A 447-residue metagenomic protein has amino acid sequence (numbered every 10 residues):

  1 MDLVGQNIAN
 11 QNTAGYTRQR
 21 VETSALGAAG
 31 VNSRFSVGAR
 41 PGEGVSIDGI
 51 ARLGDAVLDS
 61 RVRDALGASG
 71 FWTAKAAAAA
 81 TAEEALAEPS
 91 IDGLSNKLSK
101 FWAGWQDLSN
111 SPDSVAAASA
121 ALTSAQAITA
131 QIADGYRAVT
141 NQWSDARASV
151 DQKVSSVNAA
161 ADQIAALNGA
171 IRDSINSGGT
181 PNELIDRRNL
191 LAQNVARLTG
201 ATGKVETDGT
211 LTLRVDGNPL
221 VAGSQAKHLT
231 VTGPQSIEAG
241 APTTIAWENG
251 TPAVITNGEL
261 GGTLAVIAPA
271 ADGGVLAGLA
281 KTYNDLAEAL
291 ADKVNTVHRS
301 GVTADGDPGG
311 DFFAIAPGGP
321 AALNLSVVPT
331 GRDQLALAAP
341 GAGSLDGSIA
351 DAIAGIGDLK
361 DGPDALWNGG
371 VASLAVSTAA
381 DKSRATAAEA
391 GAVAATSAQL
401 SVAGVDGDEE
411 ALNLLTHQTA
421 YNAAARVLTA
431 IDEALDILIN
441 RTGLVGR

Functional and structural regions predicted by a protein language model:
M1-R447: Structural signature of extracellular appendage/secretion-system components
